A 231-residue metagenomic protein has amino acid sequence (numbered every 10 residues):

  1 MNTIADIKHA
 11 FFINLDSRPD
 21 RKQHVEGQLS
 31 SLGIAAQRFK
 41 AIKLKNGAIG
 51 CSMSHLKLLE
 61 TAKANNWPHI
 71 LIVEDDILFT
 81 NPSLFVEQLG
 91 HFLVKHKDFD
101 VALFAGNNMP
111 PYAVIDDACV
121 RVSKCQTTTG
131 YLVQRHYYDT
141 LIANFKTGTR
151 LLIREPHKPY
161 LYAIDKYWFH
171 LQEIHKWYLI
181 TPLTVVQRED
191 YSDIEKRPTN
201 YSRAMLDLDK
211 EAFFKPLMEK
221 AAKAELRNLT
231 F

Functional and structural regions predicted by a protein language model:
M1-V73, I77-F231: An acidic/histidine-cluster motif and surrounding catalytic segment that typifies divalent-metal-assisted enzyme active
